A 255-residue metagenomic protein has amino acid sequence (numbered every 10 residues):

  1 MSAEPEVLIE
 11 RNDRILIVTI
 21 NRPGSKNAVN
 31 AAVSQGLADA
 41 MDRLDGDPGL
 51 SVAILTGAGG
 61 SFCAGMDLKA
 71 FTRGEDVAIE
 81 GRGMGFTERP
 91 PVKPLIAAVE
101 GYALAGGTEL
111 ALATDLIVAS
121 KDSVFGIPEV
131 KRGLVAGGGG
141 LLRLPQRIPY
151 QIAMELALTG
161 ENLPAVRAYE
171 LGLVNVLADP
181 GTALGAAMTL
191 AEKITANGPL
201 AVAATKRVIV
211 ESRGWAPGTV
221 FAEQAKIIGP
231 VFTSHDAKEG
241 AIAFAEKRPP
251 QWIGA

Functional and structural regions predicted by a protein language model:
M1-A58, G185: Conserved CoA-thioester-binding segment of acyl-CoA-metabolizing enzymes
S2, Q35-D39, E75-G81, V210-E211: Short gly/ser/thr-rich secondary-structure transition/capping motifs
D13-I15, G60, S123, K226: Beta-strand-connecting loop/turn residues
V18, R22, G36-L37, L55 (+6 more regions): Terminal peptide-recognition signature
S25, G49, G57-P91, A103 (+2 more regions): Glycine- (often His-adjacent) and acidic-residue-rich active-site loop that binds/positions the CoA thioester
V33-G36, L110, A183, Q224: Hydrophobic alpha-helical membrane-association signature
R89-V202, T233-I242, E246-R248, A255: Crotonase-fold acyl-CoA enzyme core
